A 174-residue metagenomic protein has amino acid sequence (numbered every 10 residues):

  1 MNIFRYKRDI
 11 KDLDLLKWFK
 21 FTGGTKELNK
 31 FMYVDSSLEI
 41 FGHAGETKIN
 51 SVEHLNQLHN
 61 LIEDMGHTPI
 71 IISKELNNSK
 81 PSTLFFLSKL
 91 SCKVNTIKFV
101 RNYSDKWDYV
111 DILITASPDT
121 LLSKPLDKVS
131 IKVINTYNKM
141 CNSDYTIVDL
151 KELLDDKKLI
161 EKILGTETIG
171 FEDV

Functional and structural regions predicted by a protein language model:
M1-F86: Alpha-helical substrate-recognition element adjacent to the catalytic core
L76-V174: C-terminal cap/substrate-recognition subdomain and adjoining C-terminal extension of metal-dependent phosphatase-like
